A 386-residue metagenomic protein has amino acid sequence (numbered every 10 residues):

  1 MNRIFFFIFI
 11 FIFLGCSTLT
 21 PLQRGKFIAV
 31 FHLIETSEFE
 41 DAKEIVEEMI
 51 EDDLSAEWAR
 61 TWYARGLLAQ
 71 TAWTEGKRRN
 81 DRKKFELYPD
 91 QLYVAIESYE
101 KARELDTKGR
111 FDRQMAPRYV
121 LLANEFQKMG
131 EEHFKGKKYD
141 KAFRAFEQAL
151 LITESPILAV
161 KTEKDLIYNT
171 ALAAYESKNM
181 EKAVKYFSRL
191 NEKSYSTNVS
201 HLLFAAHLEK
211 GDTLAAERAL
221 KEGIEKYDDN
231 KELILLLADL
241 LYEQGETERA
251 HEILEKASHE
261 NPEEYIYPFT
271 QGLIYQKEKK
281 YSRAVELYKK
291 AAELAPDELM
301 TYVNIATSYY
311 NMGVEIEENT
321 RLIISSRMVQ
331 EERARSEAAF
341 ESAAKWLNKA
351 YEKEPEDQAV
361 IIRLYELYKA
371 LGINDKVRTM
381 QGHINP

Functional and structural regions predicted by a protein language model:
L19-K77, L87: Start-of-domain marker
L33, A69, F126, H133 (+7 more regions): Residue at a conserved register position within TPR or TPR-like alpha-solenoid repeats
M49, A102, A149, R189-L190 (+5 more regions): Canonical positions in the second alpha-helix
L54-A56, T107, E154, K161 (+5 more regions): Short coil turns that delineate tetratricopeptide repeat
A59-T61, D112, A159, L166 (+5 more regions): TPR alpha-solenoid repeat register
L68-G136, T153-K164, N311-K345: Short coil/linker segments at helix-helix boundaries
